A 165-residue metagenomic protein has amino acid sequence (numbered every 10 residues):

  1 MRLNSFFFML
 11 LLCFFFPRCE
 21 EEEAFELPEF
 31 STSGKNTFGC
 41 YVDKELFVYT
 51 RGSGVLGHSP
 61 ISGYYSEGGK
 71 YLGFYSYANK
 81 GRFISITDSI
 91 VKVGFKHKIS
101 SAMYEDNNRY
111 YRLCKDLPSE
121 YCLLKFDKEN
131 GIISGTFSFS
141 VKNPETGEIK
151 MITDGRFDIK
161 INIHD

Functional and structural regions predicted by a protein language model:
R2-L3, C13-T37: Bacterial Sec-dependent N-terminal signal peptides
F8-L10: Long, charged/polar, Ser/Thr-rich coiled-coil and adjacent low-complexity scaffold segments of large eukaryotic
E21-T32, P60-Y64, G69-Y75, I163-D165: N-terminal targeting or signal-anchor segments and their processing/structural boundaries
A24-L27, S53, F126, E148: Terminal alpha-helical segments
K35-T37, P60-S62, S138: Short, acidic/polar N-cap/turn motifs at the starts of alpha helices
L46-I132: Surface-exposed helix/loop patches within compact recognition domains
C122-D165: C-terminal or internal capping secondary-structure element at the end of a domain, subdomain, or sheet
